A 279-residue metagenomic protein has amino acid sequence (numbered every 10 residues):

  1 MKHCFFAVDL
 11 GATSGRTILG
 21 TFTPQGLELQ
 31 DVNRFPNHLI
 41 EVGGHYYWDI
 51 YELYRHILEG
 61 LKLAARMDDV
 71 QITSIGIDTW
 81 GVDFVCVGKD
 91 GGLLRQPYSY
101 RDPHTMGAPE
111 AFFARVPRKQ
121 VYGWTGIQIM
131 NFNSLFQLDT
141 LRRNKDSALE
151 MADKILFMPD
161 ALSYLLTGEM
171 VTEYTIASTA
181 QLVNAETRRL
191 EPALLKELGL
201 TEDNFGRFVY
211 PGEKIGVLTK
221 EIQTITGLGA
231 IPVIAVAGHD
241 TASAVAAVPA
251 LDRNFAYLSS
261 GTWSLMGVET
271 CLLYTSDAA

Functional and structural regions predicted by a protein language model:
M1-R95, A111, G123, K220-I234: N-terminal glycine/serine-rich phosphate-binding loop of ATP-dependent small-molecule kinases, especially carbohydrate
K2-H3, V82, L94-Q96, E150-D153 (+4 more regions): Short coil/turn connectors at secondary-structure junctions
F5-D9, I72-I77, I155, V233-T241 (+3 more regions): Short glycine-aspartate micro-motif
L10-A12, V121-T241: Gly/Ser/Thr-rich active-site cleft segment
V85-K89, L166-M170, L218-E221, A246-A250 (+1 more regions): Short acidic, glycine/serine/threonine-rich loops at helix termini
D102: Carbohydrate-associated surface elements
G107-A111, A244-A246: Pocket-flanking alpha-helical
Y274-A279: Conserved small/polar residues in nucleotide/adenosyl-binding loops
